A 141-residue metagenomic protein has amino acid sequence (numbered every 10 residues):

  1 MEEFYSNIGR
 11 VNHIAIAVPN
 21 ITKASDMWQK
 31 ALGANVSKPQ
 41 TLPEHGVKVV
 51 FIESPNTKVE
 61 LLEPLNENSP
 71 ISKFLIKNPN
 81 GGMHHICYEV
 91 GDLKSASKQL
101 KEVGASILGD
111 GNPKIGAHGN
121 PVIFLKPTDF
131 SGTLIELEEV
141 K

Functional and structural regions predicted by a protein language model:
M1-H45, S69: Long, hydrophobic N-terminal alpha-helical segment
M1-N7, V50-E53, K58-E60, S97-K141: Vicinal oxygen chelate
E2-Y5, K73-P79: Short, flexible, solvent-exposed loop/turn segments with mixed acidic/basic and small polar residues
V11-V18, W28, I52, V59-L62 (+4 more regions): Short, structured motif recognition centered on aromatic/hydrophobic residues
V18-D26, A31-N35, N66, N78-D129: Vicinal oxygen chelate
V47, S54-N56, N78-M83: Short connector loops at helix/strand junctions that flank enzyme active sites, especially segments positioning acidic
P55-V59, N66-N68, L93: Short, charged/polar surface micro-motifs in flexible loops or helix N-caps
